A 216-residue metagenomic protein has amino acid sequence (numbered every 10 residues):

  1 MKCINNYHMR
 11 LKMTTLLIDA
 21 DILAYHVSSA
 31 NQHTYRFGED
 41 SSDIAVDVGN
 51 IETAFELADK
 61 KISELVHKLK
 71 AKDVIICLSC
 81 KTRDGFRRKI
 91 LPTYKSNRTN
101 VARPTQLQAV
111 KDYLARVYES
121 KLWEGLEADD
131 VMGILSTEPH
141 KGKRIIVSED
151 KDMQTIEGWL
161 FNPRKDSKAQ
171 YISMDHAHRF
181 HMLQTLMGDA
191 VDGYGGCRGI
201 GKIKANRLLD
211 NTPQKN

Functional and structural regions predicted by a protein language model:
K2-Y7, S41, A45, S96-N216: Extended two-metal-dependent nuclease catalytic cores across DNA- and RNA-processing enzymes
C3, R10-D112: Domain-level signal for Mg2+-assisted phosphodiester chemistry and nucleotide/NA-binding surfaces in nucleic-acid
